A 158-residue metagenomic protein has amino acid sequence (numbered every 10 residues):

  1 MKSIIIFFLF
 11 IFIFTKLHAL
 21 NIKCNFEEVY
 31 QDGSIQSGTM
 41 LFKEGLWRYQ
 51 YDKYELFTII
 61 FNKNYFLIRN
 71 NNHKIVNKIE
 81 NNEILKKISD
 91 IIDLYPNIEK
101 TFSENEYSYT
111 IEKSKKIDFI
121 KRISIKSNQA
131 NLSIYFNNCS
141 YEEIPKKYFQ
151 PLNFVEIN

Functional and structural regions predicted by a protein language model:
I4-T15: Sec-dependent N-terminal signal peptides
H18-G33, Q50: A short, Trp-centered hydrophobic/proline-enriched beta-strand micro-motif
L20, K43-E44, I60-N64, Y95-P96 (+1 more regions): A short, compositionally biased
V29-G33, N72, I98-N158: Non-transmembrane domains of secretory- and envelope-associated proteins
M40-I88: An acidic-aromatic
N82-S103: An anionic, turn-rich surface loop/hairpin at beta-sheet edges that serves as a generic interaction/coordination patch
